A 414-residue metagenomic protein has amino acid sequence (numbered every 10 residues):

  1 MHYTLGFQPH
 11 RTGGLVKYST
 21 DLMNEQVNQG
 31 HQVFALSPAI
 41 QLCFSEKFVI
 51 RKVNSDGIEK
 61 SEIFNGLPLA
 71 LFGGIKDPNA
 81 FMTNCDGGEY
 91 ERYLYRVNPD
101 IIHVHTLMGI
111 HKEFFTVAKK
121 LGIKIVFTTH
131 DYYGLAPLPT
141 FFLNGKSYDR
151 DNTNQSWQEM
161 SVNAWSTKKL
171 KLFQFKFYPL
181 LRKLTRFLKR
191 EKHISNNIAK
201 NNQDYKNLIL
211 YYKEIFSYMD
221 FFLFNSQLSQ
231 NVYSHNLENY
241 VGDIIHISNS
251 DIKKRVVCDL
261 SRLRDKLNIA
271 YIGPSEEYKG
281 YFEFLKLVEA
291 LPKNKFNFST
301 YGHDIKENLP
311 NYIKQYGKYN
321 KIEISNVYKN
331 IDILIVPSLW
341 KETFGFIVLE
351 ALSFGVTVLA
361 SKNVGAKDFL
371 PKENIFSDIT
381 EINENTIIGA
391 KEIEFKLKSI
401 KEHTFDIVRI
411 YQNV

Functional and structural regions predicted by a protein language model:
M1, L223, S261-K279, L285-V288: Conserved donor-binding/catalytic core segment of Leloir-type glycosyltransferases
M1-S55, L121-K124, K286-P292: N-terminal subdomain of nucleotide-sugar transferases
A35-V97, K169: A conserved catalytic-core segment of Leloir-type glycosyltransferases
R92, Y148-F221: Membrane-proximal helix-turn-helix segments that form the acceptor-binding/catalytic region of lipid-linked
H303-D304, I313-Y328, L339, V364: Conserved active-site histidine-acidic residue motif and adjacent donor-binding/catalytic loop of glycosyltransferases
V348, T357-A360: Short hydrophobic beta-strand element within catalytic cores of glycosyltransferases and related nucleotide-activated
N363-F376: Short acidic/histidine- and often glycine-rich active-site loop of Leloir-type glycosyltransferases that engages
I382-V414: A charged, aromatic-enriched C-terminal amphipathic alpha-helix characteristic of glycosyltransferases across folds
